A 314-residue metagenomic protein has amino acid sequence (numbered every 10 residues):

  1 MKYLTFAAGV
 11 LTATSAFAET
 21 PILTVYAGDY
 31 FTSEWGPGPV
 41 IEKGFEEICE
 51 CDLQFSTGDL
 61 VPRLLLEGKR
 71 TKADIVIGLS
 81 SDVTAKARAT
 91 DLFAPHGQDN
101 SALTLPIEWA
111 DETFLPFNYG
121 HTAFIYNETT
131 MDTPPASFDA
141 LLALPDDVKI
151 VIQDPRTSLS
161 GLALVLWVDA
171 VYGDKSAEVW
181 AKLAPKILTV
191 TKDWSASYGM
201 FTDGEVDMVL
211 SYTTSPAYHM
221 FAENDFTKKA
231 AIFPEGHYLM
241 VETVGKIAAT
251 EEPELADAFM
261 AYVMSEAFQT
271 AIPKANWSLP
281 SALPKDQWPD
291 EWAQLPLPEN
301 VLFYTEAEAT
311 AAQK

Functional and structural regions predicted by a protein language model:
A13-S15: N-terminal signal peptide c-region/cleavage motif recognized by signal peptidases
E19-K72, A271: Conserved N-terminal structural module of periplasmic/extracytoplasmic solute-binding proteins
I22, Y26-P37, P62, T71-V206: Extracytoplasmic ligand-binding site segments that recognize negatively charged/polar headgroups
D82-K86, T202, V206-T227, N276: A ligand-binding cleft/hinge motif common to bilobed small-molecule-binding domains
F93-N100, T113-P116, D139-L142, M220-Y238 (+1 more regions): Short beta-strand->loop
L103-I107, G120, W180-A184, V190-T191 (+2 more regions): Periplasmic-binding protein-like
A123-T130, D169, M240-P253, A271-I272: A bilobed periplasmic-binding-protein/Venus flytrap-type ligand-binding module shared by bacterial periplasmic
I247-N300: Mature extracytoplasmic/periplasmic domains
